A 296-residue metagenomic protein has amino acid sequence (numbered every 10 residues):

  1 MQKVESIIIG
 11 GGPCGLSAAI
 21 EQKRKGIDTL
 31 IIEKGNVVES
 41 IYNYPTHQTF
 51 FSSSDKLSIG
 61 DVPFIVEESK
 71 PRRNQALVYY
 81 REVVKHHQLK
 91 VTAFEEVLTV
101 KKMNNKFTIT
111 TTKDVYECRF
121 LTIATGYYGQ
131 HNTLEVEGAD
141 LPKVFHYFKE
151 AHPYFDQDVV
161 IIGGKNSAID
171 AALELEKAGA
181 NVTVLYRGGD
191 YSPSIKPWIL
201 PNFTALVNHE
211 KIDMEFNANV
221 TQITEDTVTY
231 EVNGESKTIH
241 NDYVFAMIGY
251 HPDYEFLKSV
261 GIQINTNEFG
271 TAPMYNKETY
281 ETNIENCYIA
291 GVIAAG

Functional and structural regions predicted by a protein language model:
M1-K3, I8-K34, Y147-S192, E278-G296: Rossmann-like dinucleotide/flavin-binding elements
M1-S6, G129-Q130, E135-Y147: Extreme N-terminal leader/targeting segments of oxidoreductases
I7-I9, V115-Y128, V160-I162, H240-Y250: Short hydrophobic core segments
S17-L57: N-terminal FAD cofactor-binding segment of flavoenzymes
A19-E21, Y42-N43, T133-E137, A172-E174 (+1 more regions): Short amphipathic alpha-helical segments
Y42-Y79: Glycine-rich active-site loop/strand segments that organize a redox cofactor
H86-T110, V115-Y116, K177-F269: A Rossmann-like FAD-binding core segment of flavoenzymes
A139-P153, Y250-G296: FAD-site-proximal beta/loop scaffold in flavoenzymes
